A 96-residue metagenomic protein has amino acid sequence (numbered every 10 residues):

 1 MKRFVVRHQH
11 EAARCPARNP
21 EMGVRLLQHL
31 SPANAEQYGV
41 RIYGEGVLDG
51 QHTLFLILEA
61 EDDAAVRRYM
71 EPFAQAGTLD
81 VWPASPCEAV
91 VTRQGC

Functional and structural regions predicted by a protein language model:
M1-E36, V40-H52, E61-D63, P86-C96: Short S/T/G/P-rich N-terminal loop/turn motif that feeds into the first structured element of a domain
Y38, A74-G77: Structural motif
L56-I57: Conserved RNP beta-strands of RNA recognition motif
V66-A74: Short amphipathic alpha-helices in soluble, non-transmembrane regions that often serve as interface/regulatory elements
A76-E88: Conserved short beta-strand edge segments in small beta-sheet-based binding/regulatory domains
